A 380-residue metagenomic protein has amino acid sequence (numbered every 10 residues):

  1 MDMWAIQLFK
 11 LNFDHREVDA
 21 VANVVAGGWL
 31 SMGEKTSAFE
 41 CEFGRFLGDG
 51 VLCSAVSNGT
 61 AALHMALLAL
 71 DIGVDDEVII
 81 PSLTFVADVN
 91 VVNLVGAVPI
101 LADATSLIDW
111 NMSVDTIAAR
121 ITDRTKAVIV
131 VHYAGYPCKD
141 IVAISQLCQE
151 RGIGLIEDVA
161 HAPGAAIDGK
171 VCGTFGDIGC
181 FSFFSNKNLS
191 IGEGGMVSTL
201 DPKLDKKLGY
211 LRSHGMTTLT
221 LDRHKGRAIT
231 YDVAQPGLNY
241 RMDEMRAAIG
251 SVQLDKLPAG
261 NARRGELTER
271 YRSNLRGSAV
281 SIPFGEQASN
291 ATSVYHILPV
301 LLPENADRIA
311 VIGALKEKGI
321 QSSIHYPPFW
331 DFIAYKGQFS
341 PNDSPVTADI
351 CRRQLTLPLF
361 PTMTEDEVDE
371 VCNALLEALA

Functional and structural regions predicted by a protein language model:
M1-L30, E34, D232-A234, P358: N-terminal "arm"/small-domain region of PLP-dependent enzymes with the aminotransferase-like
W29-E77, V91-V95, L101-D103, K170: Phosphate-binding glycine-rich loop
T36-C41, G50-S54, D115, A127-V131 (+4 more regions): PLP-dependent aminotransferase class I/II
T84-V89: Conserved coil-to-alpha-helix start sites within the AMP-binding
N90-V92, L147, M245: Hydrophobic/aromatic ligand-binding patch that stacks against planar heteroaromatic rings of cofactors or nucleotides
V95, E150-R151, K318: Helix C-cap/helix->beta junction micro-motif
V98-I108, S323: Short beta-strand->loop structural element characteristic of the AMP-binding/adenylate-forming
I108-I191, M196-L204: Active-site phosphate-binding strand-loop segment of PLP-dependent enzymes
